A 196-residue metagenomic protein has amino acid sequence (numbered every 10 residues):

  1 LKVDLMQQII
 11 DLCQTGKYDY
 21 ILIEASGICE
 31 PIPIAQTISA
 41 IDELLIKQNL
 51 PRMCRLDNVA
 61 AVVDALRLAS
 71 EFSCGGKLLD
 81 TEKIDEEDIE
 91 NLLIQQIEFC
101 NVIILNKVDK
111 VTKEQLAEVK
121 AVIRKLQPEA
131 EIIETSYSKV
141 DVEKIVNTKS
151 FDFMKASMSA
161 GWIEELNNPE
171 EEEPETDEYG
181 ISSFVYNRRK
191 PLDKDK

Functional and structural regions predicted by a protein language model:
L1-N91: Nucleotide-state-sensitive switch-loop elements of NTP-binding domains
L68, D80-K196: C-terminal accessory "lid"/substrate-recognition subdomains
